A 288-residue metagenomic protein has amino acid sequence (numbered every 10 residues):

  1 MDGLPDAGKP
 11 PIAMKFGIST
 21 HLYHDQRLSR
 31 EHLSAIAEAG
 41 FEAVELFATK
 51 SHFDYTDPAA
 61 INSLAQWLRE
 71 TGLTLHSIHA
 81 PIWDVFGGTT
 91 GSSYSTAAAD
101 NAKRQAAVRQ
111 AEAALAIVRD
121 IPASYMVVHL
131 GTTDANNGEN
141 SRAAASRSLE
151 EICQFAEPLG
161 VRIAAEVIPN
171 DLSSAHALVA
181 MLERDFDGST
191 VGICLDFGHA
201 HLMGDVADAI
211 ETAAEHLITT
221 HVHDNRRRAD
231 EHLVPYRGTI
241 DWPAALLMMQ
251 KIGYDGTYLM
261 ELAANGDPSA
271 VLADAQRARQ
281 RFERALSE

Functional and structural regions predicted by a protein language model:
D2-A113, R119, E157, E215 (+1 more regions): N-terminal pre-domain/capping segments
A7, S29-R30, V85-G192: Active-site acidic/histidine proton-transfer and metal-coordination neighborhood in alpha/beta enzyme cores
P11, E70-L73, F155-V161, R184-T190 (+2 more regions): Short helix-capping segments at alpha-helix termini
T20, L33, Y55, T90 (+4 more regions): Gly/Pro-rich active-site loop or hairpin
I36, V44, L68, A107 (+6 more regions): Conserved, mostly hydrophobic/aromatic
E42, T74, S124, I218 (+1 more regions): Short acidic/polar active-site loop segments enriched in Thr and Asp
A43-V44, K50, I78, R147-T239: Acidic/histidine-rich catalytic cores of soluble enzymes
H52-D54, I82-D84, T133-N136, P169-S173 (+2 more regions): Short, small-residue-enriched loops and turns at beta-alpha junctions that line or gate enzyme active sites
